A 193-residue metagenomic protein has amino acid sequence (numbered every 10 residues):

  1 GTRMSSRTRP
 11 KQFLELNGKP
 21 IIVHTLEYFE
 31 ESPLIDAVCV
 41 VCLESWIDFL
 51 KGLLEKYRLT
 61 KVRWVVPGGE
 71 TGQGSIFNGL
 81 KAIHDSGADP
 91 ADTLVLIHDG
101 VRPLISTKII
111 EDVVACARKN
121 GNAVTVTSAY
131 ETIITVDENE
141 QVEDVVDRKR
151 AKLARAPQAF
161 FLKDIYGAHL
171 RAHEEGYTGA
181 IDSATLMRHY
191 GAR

Functional and structural regions predicted by a protein language model:
G1-E44: N-terminal glycine-rich phosphate-binding loop and ensuing alpha1 helix
I22, G79, D99, S128 (+1 more regions): Residue-level signal for inorganic ion chemistry
L26-E30, L54, I83, M187: Hydrophobic C-terminal alpha-helix "anchor/cap" residues
F29, L50-K51, V113: Hydrophobic packing residues within well-ordered alpha-helices of enzyme cores
P33-V62: Acidic donor-binding segment of Leloir-type glycosyltransferases
V40, I97, N122-T125: Structural beta-sheet core signal
E55-T93: Short phosphate-binding loop-to-helix
L104-A192: Conserved core of the sugar-phosphate nucleotidyltransferase
